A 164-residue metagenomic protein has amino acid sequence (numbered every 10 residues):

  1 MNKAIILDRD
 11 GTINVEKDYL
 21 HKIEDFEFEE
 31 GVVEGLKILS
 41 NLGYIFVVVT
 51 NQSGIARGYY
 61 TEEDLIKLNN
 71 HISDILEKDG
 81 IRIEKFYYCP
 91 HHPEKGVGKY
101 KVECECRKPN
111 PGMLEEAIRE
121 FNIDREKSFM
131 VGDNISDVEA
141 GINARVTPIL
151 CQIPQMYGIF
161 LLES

Functional and structural regions predicted by a protein language model:
M1-F46: Active-site neighborhood of HAD-like aspartate-dependent phosphohydrolases
K3, E63-I66, N70-K85, E94-M130 (+1 more regions): Asp-based, Mg2+/Mn2+-dependent phosphohydrolase catalytic module
L7-R9, T50, G132-D133: Active-site flanking residues adjacent to catalytic metal/cofactor-binding acidic residues
D10-G11, Y88-P90, M113: Short, flexible segments with low predicted structural confidence
N14-E30, I55-Y59, E63-D64, K78-D79 (+2 more regions): Metal-dependent phosphoesterase signature
V32, L36-I72, I81-H92, G141: Substrate-recognition element of Asp-dependent hydrolases with the DxDx(T/V) motif
